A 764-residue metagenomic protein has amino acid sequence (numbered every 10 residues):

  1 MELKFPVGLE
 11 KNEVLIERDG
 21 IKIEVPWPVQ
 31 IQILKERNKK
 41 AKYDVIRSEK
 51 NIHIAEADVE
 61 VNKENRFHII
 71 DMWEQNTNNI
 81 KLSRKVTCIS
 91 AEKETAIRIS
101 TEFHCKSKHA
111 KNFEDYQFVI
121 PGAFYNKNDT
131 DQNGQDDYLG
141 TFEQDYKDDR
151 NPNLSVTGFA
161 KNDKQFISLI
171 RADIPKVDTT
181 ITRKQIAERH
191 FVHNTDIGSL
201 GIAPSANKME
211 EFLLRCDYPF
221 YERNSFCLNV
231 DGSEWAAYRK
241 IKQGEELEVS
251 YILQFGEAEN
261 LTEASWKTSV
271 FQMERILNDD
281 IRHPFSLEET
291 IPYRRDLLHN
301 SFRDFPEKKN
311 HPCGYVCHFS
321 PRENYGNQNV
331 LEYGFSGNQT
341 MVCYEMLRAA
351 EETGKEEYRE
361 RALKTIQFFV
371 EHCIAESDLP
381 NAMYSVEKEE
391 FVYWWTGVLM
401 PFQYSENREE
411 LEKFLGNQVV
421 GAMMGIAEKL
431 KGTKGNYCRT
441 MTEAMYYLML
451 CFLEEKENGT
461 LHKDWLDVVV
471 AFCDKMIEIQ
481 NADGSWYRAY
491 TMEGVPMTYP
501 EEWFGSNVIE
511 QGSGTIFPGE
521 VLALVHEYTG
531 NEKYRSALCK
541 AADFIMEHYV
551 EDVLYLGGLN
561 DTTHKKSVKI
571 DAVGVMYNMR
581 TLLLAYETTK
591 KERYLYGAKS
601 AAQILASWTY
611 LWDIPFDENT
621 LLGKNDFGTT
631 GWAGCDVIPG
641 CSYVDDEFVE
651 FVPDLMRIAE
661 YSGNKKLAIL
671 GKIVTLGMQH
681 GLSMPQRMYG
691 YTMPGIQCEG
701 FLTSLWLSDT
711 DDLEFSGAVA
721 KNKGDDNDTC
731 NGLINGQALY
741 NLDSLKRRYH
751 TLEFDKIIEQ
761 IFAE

Functional and structural regions predicted by a protein language model:
L9-E10, V14, I21-Q243, Q254: Beta-strand/loop-rich accessory regions of lumenal/periplasmic or secreted enzymes, predominantly carbohydrate-active
N229, S233-K240, P321-Q339, M423-T442 (+5 more regions): Solvent-exposed loop and edge beta-strand segments that line ligand/cofactor-binding and catalytic clefts
Y238-A264, A738: Short Pro-Gly-centered flexible turn/kink motifs
E259-E332, K364, F368-I426, K475-M492 (+2 more regions): Low-complexity, Ser/Thr/Pro/Gly-enriched N-terminal "stalk/linker" regions
L287-F302, C343, E356-V370, M445 (+8 more regions): Hydrophobic core segments within long, regular secondary-structure runs in both alpha- and beta-rich folds
E289, L298-R303, I479, T529 (+4 more regions): Non-catalytic carbohydrate-binding regions of carbohydrate-active enzymes
T340-E356, E443-L461, I516-E532, Y577-K591 (+3 more regions): Well-ordered alpha-helical scaffold segments within catalytic/enzyme domains
V398-G432, L453-K463, V469-A482, W486-E532 (+5 more regions): Active-site lining segments of carbohydrate-active enzymes
